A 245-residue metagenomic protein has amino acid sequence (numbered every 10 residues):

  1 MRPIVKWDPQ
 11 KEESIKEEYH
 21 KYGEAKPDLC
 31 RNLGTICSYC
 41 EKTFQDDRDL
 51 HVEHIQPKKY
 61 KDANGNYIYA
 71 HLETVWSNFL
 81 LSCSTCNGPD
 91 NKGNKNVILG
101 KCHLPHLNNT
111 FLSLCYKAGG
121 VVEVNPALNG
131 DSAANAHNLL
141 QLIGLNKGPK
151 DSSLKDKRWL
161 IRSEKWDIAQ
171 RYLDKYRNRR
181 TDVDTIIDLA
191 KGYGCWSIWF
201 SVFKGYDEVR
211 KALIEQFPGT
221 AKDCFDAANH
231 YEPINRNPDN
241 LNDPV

Functional and structural regions predicted by a protein language model:
M1-Y39, K61-S77, A169, T185-I187: Short, charged surface segments at domain edges that flank catalytic/cofactor-binding sites
L29, K61-Y69, A127-A134, K147-K157: Intrinsically disordered, low-complexity coil segments
Y39-C40, T85: Short, cysteine/histidine-rich loop/knuckle motifs that typically chelate Zn2+
K42-L81, D90-T110, L114: Histidine-centered nuclease catalytic patch
G88-N91, G119, R171-D174, N178: Short helix-capping and hinge/turn segments at secondary-structure transitions, especially at repeat and domain
N91, N96-N146: Class I S-adenosyl-L-methionine
H137-V245: C-terminal, charged low-complexity interaction regions
